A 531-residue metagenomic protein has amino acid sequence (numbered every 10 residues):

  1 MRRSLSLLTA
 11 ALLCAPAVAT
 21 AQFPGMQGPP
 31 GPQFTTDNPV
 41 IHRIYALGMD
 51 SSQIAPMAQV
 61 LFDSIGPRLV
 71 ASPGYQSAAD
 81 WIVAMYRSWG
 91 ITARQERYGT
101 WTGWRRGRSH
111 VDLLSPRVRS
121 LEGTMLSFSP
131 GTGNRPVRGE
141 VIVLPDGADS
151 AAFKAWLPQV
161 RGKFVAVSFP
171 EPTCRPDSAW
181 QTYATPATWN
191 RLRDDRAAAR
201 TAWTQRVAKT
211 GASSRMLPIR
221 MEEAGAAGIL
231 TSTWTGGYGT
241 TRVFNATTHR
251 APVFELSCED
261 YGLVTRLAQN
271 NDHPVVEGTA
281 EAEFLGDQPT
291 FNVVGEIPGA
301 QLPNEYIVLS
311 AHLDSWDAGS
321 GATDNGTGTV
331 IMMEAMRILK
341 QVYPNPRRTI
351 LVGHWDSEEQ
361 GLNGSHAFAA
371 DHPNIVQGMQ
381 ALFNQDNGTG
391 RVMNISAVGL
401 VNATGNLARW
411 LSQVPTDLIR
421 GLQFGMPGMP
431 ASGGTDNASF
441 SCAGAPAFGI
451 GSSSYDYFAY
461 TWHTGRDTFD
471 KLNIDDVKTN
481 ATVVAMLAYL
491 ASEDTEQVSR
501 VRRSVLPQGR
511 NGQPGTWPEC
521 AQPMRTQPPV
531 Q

Functional and structural regions predicted by a protein language model:
L8-T20: Bacterial N-terminal signal peptides
F23-V40, Q59, D63-A198: Noncatalytic luminal/extracellular "stalk/propeptide" segments of secretory-pathway proteins
P32-S72, Y98, R108, G236-A246 (+4 more regions): N-terminal capping segment at the start of a domain
V40, S129-K154, V243-A322, E334-R337 (+2 more regions): Soluble metallo-hydrolase cores and metallopeptidase-like ectodomains found primarily in the secretory/periplasmic
I41-M49, D63-P73, G139-G147, F153-A155 (+10 more regions): Second-shell loop/turn segments in exported
P56, R193, T248, I338-N363 (+1 more regions): Short helix-loop-beta-strand segments that form the rim/entrance of peptidase-like active sites
P116-S120, N134, G139, P158 (+6 more regions): Metal-dependent peptidase/peptidase-like ectodomains
P252-L256, R337, Y457-Q531: His/Asp/Glu-rich mid-to-C-terminal helical/loop segments that flank catalytic regions of hydrolases
